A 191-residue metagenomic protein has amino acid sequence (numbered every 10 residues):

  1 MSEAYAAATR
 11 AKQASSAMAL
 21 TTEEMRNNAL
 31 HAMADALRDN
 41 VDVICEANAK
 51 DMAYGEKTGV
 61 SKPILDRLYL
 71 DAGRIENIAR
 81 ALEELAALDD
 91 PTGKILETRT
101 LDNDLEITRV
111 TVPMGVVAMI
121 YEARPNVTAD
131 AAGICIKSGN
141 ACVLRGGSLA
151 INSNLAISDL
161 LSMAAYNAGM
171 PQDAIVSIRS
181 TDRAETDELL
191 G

Functional and structural regions predicted by a protein language model:
M1-E106: N-terminal Rossmann-like NAD(P)+-binding subdomain of aldehyde/semialdehyde dehydrogenases
K12, H31-A34, A79, E83 (+4 more regions): Predominant activation on well-ordered alpha-helical scaffold segments within soluble catalytic domains
L20, D39, Y166-N167, G191: Secondary-structure boundary motif
V43, N126, N152, R183-A184: Short alpha-helical
D66, R145, L149, S177: Conserved short-loop catalytic and cofactor-binding motifs
G73, N77, V112, A184: Charged, alpha-helix-enriched surfaces in structured cytosolic catalytic cores of large nucleotide-utilizing machines
A87, P91-M163, A168: Conserved small-residue-rich beta-alpha loop and adjacent elements that most often cradle the phosphate/pyrophosphate
V116, M170-Q172, S177-G191: Conserved NAD(P)+-binding/catalytic subdomain of aldehyde/semialdehyde dehydrogenases
